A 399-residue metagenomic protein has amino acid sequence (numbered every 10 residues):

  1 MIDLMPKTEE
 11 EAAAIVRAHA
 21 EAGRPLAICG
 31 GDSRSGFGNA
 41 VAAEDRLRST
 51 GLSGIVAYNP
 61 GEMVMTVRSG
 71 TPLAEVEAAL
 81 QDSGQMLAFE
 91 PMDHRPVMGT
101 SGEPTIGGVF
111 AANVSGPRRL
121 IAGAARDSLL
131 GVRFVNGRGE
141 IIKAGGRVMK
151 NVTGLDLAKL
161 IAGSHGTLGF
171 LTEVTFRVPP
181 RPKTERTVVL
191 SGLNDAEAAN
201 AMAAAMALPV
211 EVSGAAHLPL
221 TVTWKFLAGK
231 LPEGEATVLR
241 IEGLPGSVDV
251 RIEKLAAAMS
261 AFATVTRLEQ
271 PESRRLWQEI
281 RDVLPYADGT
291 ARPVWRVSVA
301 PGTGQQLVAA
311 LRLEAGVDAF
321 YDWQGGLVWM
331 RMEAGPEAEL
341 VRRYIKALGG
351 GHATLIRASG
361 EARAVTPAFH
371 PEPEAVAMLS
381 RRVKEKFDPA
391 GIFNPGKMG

Functional and structural regions predicted by a protein language model:
M1-L26, S49-G102, F110, V114-R147 (+1 more regions): N-terminal glycine-rich flavin-associated loop
I2-L4, M65-V67, R186-S191, G234-S247 (+4 more regions): Short cationic amphipathic helices and targeting signals
I28-R34: Glycine-rich beta-strand-to-loop/alpha-helix junction loops that act as flexible
S35-V41, L227-K230: Short glycine-biased active-site loop of nucleotidyltransferases that positions the nucleotide triphosphate and helps
F37-A43, T50, A263-G399: Conserved glycine-rich FAD pyrophosphate-binding loop
A74-V76, D195-N200, P245-E253, T303-A309 (+1 more regions): Short, conserved charged micro-motifs
A111, L130-A291: C-terminal substrate-binding/cap subdomain adjacent to the FAD-binding core in PCMH-type and related FAD-linked
